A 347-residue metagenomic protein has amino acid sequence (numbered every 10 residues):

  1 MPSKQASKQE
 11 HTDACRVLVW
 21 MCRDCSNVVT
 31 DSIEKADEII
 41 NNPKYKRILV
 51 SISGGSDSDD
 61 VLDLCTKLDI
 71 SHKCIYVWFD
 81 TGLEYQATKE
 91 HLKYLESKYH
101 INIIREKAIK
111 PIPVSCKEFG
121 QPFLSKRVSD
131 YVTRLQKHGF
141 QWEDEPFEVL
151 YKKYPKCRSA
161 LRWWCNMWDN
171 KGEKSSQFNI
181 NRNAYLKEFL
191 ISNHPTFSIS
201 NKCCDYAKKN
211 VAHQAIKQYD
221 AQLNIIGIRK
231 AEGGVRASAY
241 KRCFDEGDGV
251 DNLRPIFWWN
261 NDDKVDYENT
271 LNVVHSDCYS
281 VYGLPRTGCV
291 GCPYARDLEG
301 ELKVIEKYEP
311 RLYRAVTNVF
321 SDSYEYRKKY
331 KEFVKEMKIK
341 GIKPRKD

Functional and structural regions predicted by a protein language model:
P2-T270: ATP-dependent adenylation/nucleotidyltransferase module used to activate substrates
E10, Y45-R47, G249, N261-D347: ATP/NTP-dependent adenylation/nucleotidyl-transfer catalytic domains that generate, transfer, or process NMP-activated
